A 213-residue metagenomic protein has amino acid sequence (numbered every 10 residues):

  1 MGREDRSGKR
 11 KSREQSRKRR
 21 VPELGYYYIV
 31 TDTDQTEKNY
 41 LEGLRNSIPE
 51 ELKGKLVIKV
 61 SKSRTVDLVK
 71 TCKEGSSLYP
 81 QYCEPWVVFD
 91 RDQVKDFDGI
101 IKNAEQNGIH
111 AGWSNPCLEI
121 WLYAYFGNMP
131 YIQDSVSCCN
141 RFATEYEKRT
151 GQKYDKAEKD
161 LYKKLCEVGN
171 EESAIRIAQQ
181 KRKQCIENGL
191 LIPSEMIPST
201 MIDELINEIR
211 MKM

Functional and structural regions predicted by a protein language model:
G2-R6, S12-L24, K38, E42-K59 (+2 more regions): C-terminal accessory helical subdomains adjacent to catalytic cores in phosphodiester- and nucleotide-handling enzymes
K11-Q15, V69-C72: Short amphipathic beta-strand starts and helix->beta connectors
Y26-K38: Catalytic nucleophile-elbow at a beta strand-turn-alpha helix junction centered on a G-D-S/GDSL motif, marking
T31, F89-R91: Short glycine-centered, acidic/aromatic-flanked micro-motifs in structured strand/loop junctions that mark active-site
T65-P80: Short N-terminal edge-element motif at the start of the domain
